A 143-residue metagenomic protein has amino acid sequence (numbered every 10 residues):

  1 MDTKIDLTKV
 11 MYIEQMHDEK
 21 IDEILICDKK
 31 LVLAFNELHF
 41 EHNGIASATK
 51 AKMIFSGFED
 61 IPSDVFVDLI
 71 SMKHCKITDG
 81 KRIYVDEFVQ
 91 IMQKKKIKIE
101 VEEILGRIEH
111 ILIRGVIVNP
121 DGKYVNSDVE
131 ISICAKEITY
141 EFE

Functional and structural regions predicted by a protein language model:
M1-E143: Surface-exposed, interaction-prone regions used to assemble/regulate multi-protein complexes
